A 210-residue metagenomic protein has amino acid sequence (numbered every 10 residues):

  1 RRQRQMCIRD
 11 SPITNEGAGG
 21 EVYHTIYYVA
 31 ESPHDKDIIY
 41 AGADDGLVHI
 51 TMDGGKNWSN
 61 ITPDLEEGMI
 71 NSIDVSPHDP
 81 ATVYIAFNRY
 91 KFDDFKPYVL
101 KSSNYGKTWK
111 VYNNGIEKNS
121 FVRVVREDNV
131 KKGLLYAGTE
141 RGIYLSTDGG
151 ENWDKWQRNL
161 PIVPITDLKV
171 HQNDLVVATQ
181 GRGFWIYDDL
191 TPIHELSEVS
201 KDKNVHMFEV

Functional and structural regions predicted by a protein language model:
R1, D128-E198: Repeat-solenoid scaffold signature
Q3-I8: Short, small-residue-biased leader/transition segments that mark boundaries at the very start of proteins
D10-G19, Y23, D64-N71, N113-R126 (+1 more regions): Conserved blade-ending motifs and adjacent loop-strand segments that build the rim/top face of beta-propeller domains
A30-S32, D74-S76, R126-E127, K169: Conserved beta-strand position repeated across blades of beta-propeller domains
K36-D37, P80-A81, K132-G133, N173: Short coil/turn segments that connect the beta-strands within blades of beta-propeller domains
A43, A86-N88, T139, T179-Q180: Recurrent small/Gly-Pro-centered beta-turn motifs in extracellular repeat architectures
L47-I50, N57, P97-K101, T108 (+3 more regions): A short loop-to-beta-strand structural motif that recurs across blades of beta-propeller domains
K91-K96, A137: Short, solvent-exposed loop/turn segments at conserved positions within beta-propeller repeat blades
